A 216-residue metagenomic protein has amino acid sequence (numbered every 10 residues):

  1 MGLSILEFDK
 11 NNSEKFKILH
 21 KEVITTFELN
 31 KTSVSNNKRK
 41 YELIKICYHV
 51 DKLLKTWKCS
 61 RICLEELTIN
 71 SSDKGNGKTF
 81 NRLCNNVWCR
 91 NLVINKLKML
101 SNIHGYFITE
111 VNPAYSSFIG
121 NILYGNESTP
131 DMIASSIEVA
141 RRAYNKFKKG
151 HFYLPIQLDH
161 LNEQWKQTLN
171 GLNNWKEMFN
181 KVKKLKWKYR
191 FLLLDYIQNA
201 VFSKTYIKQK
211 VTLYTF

Functional and structural regions predicted by a protein language model:
M1-F216: Positively charged, helix-rich recognition surfaces that bind polyanionic ligands
